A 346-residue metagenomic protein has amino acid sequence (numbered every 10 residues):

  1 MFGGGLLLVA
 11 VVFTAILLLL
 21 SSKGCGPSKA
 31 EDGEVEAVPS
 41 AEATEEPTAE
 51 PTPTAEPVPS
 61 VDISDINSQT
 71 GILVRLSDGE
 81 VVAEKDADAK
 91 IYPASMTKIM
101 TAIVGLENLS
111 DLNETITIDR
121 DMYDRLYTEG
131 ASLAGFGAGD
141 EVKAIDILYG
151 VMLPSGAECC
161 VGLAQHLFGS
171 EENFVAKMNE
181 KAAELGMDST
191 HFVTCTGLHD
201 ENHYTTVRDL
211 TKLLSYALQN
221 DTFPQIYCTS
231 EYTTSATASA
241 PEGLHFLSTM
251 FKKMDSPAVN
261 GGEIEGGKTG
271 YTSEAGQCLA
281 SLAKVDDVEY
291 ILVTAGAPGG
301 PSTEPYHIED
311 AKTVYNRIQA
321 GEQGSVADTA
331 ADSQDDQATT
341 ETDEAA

Functional and structural regions predicted by a protein language model:
M1-T54, L210, A345: Gram-positive cell-envelope targeting signals
V12, L109-N113, C278, G321: Ubiquitous "structural anchor" signal
F13-L17, S155, L167, Y315-I318 (+1 more regions): Structural signal for hydrophobic packing residues in well-ordered secondary-structure cores of soluble enzyme domains
F13-L17, V82, G105, Q277: Active-site-proximal flexible loops/turns
G33-A37, E50-R208, A217: Active-site-adjacent loops and short helices of periplasmic peptidoglycan-processing enzymes
E42, E46, E50, N108 (+2 more regions): Asp/Glu-rich intrinsically disordered low-complexity tracts
P59, S64-S68, S170-E341, A345: Penicillin-recognizing serine hydrolase domain
